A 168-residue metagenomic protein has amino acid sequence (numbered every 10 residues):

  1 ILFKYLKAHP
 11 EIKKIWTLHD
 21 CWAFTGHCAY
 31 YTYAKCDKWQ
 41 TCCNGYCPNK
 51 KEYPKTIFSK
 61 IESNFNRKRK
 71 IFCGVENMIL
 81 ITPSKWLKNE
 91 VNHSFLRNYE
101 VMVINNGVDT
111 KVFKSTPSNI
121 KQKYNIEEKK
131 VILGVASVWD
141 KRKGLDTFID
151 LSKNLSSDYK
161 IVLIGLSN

Functional and structural regions predicted by a protein language model:
I1-G45: Conserved nucleotide-sugar donor-interacting segment of glycosyltransferase catalytic cores, predominantly GT-B
A8, W39-L80, H93-F95, Y99-E100: Membrane-proximal helix-turn-helix segments that form the acceptor-binding/catalytic region of lipid-linked
I15-H19, C73-K85, M102-I104: A short beta-strand/loop micro-motif in the catalytic core of glycosyltransferases that engages the nucleotide-sugar
G26-Y31, C36-D37, S94, K114-P117 (+1 more regions): Short aromatic-enriched loop/helix-cap "lid" or pocket-rim segments at secondary-structure transitions that line
I81, N125-K143, I149-K153: Conserved donor-binding/catalytic core segment of Leloir-type glycosyltransferases
T82, V103, G134-V135, L163: A structural signal for the hydrophobic beta-strands that form the central parallel beta-sheet of Rossmann-like
N89-N92, V108-K123: Acidic anion/phosphate-binding donor-loop and adjacent secondary structure in glycosyltransferase catalytic cores
V108, V135-V138, K160-N168: Glycosyltransferase donor-sugar binding loop
